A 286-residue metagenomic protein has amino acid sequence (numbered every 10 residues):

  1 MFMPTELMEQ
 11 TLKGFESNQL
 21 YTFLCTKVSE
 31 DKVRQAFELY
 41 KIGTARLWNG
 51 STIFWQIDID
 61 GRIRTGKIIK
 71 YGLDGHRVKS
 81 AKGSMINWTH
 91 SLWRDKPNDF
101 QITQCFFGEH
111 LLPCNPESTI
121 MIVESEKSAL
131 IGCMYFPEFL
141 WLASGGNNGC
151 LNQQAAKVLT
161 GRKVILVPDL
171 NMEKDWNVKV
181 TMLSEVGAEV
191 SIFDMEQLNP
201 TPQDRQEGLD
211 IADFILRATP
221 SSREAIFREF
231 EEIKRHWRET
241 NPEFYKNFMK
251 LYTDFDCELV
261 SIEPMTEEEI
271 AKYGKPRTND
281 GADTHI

Functional and structural regions predicted by a protein language model:
M1-R64, L112-C114, S184-V186, F227-N279: TOPRIM metal-binding catalytic domain and adjacent DNA-binding surface shared by DnaG-type primases
Q10-T11, F23, F37-Y40, Y71 (+3 more regions): Aromatic side chains
S17, R46, V78, I86 (+3 more regions): Polar low-complexity intrinsically disordered regions enriched in Ser/Thr and small residues
C25-T26, N98-H110, N199-L209, D213: Short, exposed beta-strand "edge-strand" segments with a Pro/Gly-rich flavor and a Y/T-containing core
A36, A81, W88-T89, D95 (+5 more regions): Compositionally biased, intrinsically disordered low-complexity segments
A45, D74-R77, L198-R205: Low-complexity, polar-biased intrinsically disordered regions enriched in Pro/Ser/Thr/Gly
I53-R162: Phosphate-handling DNA/RNA-contact segment within nucleic-acid enzymes
E117-I120, A129-I286: TOPRIM fold recognition
